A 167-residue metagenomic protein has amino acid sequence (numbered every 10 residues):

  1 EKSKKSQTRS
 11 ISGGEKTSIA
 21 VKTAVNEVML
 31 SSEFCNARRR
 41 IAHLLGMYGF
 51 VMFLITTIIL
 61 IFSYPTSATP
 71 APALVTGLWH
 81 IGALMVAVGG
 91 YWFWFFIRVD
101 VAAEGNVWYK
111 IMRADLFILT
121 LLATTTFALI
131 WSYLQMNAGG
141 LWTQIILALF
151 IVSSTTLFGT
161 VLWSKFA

Functional and structural regions predicted by a protein language model:
E1-A167: Membrane-embedded alpha-helical bundles of multi-pass integral membrane proteins
